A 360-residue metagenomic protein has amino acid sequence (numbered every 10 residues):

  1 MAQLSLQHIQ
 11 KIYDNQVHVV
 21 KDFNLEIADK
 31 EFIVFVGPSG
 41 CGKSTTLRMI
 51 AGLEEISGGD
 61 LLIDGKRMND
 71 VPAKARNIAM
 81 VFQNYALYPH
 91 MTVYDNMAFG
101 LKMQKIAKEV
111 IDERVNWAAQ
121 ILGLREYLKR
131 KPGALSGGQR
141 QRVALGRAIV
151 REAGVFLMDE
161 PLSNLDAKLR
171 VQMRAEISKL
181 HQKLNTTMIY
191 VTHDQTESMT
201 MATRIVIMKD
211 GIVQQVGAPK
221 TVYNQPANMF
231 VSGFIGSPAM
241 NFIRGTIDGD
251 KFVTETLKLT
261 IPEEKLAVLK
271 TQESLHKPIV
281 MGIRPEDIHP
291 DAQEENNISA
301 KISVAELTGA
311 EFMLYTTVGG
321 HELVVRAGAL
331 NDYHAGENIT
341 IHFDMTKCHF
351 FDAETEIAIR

Functional and structural regions predicted by a protein language model:
S5, E26, L62, T246 (+1 more regions): ABC ATPase nucleotide-binding domain
V36-P38: The feature captures the beta-strand-to-loop junction immediately N-terminal to the Walker
A51: Helix-to-loop junction immediately C-terminal to a conserved catalytic motif
S57-D60, V110, D210, C348: Conserved coupling/switch loops of ABC nucleotide-binding domains, chiefly the family-specific signature
G59-R67: Conserved ABC transporter NBD signature motif
A73-F230: ABC ATPase nucleotide-binding domains
P238-M240, D250-R360: Non-catalytic connector elements of ABC transporters
